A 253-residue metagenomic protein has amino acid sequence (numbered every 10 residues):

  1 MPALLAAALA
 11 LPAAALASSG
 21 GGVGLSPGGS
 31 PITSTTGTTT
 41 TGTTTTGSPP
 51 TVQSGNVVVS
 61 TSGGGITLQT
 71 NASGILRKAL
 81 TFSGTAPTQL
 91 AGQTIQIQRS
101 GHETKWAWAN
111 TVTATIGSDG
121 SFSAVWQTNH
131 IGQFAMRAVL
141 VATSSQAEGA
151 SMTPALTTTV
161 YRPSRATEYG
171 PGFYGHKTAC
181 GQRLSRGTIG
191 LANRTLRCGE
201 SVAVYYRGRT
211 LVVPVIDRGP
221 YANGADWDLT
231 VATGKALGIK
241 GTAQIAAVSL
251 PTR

Functional and structural regions predicted by a protein language model:
P2-L5, A15-G63, N71-G74, A79 (+4 more regions): Secreted/periplasmic proteins
A8-L9: Hydrophobic alpha-helical transmembrane segments of integral membrane proteins, especially lipid-exposed positions
I95-I97, V202: Short beta-strand elements bearing conserved aromatic residues within extracellular beta-rich modules
Q98-T111, R209: Change "in extracellular beta-sheet-rich domains … of secreted and cell-surface proteins" to "in beta-sheet-rich domains
